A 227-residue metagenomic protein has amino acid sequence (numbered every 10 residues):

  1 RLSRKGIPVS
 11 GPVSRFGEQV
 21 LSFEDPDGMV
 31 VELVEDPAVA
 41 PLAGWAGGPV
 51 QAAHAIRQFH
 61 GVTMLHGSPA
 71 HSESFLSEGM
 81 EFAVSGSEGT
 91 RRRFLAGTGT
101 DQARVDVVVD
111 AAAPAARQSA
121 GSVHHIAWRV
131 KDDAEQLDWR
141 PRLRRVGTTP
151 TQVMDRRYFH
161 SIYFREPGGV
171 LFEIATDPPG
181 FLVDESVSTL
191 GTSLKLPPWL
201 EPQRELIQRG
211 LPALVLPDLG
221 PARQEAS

Functional and structural regions predicted by a protein language model:
R1-P26, M64-S77, G99, G121 (+1 more regions): Vicinal oxygen chelate
S10-E18, W45, G86-R92: Short, surface-exposed recognition loops or helix-turn segments adjacent to catalytic cores
S14, L33-V39, V109-A111, I174-F181: Short beta->alpha transition motifs characteristic of CBS
G28-E32, A40, G99-V105, G169-F172: Short, charged/polar, Gly/Pro-enriched secondary-structure boundary elements
E32-R57: Short, flexible helix-coil linker/hinge segments at the edges of structured domains or between repeats
P49-A55, V109-A111, E201: Surface-exposed acidic, glycine/proline-enriched linker/cap segments that occur as 15-30-residue helix-coil
A52, F59-H66: Flexible, glycine/proline-enriched loop segments at strand-loop-helix junctions that form or flank small-ligand binding
S72-K131: Aromatic-anchored, glycine/proline-accented short structural segments that stabilize local strand-turns or short
